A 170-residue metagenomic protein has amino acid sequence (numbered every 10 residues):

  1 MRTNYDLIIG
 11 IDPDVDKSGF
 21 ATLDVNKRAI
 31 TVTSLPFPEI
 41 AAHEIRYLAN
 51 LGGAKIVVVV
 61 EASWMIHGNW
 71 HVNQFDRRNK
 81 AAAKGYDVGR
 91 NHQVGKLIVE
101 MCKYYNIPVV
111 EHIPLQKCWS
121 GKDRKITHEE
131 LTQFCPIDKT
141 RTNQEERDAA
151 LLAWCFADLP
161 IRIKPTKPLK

Functional and structural regions predicted by a protein language model:
M1-K170: Phosphate- and other anionic-substrate recognition elements at nucleic-acid/protein interfaces
